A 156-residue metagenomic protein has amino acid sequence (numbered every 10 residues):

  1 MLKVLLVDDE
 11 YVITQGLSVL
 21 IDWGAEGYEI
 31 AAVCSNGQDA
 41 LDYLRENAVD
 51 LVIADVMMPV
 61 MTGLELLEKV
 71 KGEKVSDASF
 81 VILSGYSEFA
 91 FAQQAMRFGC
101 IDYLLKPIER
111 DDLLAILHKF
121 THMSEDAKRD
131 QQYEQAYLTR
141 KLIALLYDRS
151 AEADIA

Functional and structural regions predicted by a protein language model:
D8, D55: Active-site residues of response regulator receiver
Y11-A32: Two-component/phosphorelay signaling modules centered on CheY-like receiver
V33-L51: Acidic, metal-coordinating helix/loop segments flanking the phosphotransfer/catalytic sites of two-component signaling
N36-D39, T62-E65, S84: Acidic catalytic/metal-coordinating carboxylates
D42, L64-V75: Short amphipathic alpha-helix used as the core "switch/output" element in two-component signaling
M58: Receiver (REC) domain active-site loop signature in two-component systems and cognate sites in sensor histidine kinases
E65, S87-D102: Alpha4 helix (beta4-alpha4-beta5 surface) of REC/receiver domains from two-component response regulators
M96, C100-A156: Interdomain helical linkers/hinges and coiled-coil/dimerization scaffolds that transmit conformational signals
